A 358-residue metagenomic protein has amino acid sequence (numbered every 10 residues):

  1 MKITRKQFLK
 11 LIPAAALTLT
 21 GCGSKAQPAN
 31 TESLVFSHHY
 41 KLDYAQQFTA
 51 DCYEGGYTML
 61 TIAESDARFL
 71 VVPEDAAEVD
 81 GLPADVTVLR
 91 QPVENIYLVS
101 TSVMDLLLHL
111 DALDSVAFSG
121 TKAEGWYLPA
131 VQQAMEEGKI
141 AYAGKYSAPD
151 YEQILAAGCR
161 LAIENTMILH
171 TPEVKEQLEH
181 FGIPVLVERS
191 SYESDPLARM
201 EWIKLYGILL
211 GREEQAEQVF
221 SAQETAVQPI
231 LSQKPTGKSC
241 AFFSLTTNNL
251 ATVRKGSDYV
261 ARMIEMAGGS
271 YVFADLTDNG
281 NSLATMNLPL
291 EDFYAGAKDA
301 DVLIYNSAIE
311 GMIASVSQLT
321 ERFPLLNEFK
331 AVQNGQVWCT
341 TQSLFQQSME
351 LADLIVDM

Functional and structural regions predicted by a protein language model:
R5-L9: N-terminal export leaders
C22, E193-G211, Q215-Q218, D299-M358: Structured C-terminal subdomain patch of bacterial secreted/periplasmic proteins
C22-M104, Q215-F242: Bacterial Sec-exported substrate-binding components of ABC uptake systems
T58-L155, L161-M167: A short, structured surface patch at a secondary-structure boundary
E94, S102-L108, S119-A130, H170-E173 (+2 more regions): Extracytoplasmic ligand-binding site segments that recognize negatively charged/polar headgroups
Y151-M167, I183, F293, A297-L303: Proline-aspartate-enriched helix->loop->beta-strand connector
Q233-A314: Flexible, glycine-rich surface segments
